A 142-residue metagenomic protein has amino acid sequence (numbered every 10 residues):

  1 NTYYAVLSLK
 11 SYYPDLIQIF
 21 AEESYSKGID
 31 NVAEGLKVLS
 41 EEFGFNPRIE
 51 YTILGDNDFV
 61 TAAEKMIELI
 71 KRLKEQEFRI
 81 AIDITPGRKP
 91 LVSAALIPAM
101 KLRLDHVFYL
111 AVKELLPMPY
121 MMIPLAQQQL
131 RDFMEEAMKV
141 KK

Functional and structural regions predicted by a protein language model:
N1-R79, P90-K142: Long, low-complexity, Lys/Arg-enriched
I82: Conformationally flexible catalytic loops at phosphate/diphosphate-handling active centers
G87: Conserved TIR/SEFIR loop-to-helix hotspot centered on a Trp-containing motif with a nearby acidic residue
